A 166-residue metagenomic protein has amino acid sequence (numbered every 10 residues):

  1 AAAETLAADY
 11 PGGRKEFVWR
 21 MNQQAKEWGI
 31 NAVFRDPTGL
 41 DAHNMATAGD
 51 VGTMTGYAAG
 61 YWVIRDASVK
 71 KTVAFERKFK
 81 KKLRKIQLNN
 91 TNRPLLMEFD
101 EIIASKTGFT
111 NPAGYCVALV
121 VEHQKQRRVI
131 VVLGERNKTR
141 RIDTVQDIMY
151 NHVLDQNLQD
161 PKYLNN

Functional and structural regions predicted by a protein language model:
A3, A8-N166: Penicillin-recognizing serine hydrolase domain
